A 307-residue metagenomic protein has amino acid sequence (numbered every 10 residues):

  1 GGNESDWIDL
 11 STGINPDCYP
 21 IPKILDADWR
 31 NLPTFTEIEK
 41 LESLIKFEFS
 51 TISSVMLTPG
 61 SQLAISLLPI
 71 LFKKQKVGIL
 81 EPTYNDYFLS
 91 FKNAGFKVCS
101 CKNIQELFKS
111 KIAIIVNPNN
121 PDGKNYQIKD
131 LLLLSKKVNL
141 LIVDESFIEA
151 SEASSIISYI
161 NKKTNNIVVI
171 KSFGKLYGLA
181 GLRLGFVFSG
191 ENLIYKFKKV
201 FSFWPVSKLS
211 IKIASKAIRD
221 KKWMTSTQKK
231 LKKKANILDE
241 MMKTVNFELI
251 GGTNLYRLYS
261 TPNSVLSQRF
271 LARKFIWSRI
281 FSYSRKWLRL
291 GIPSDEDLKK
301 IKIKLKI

Functional and structural regions predicted by a protein language model:
G1-K40, L44: N-terminal "arm"/small-domain region of PLP-dependent enzymes with the aminotransferase-like
I21, E106, N263-F270, E296-I301: Short, conserved charged micro-motifs
K46-L67: Short loop-beta-helix segment that forms the pyridoxal 5′-phosphate
I70-K92, K97: Conserved PLP-anchoring active-site segment centered on the Schiff-base-forming lysine
C99-S154, K162: Active-site phosphate-binding strand-loop segment of PLP-dependent enzymes
K129, Y283-I307: PLP-dependent enzyme catalytic core of the Aspartate aminotransferase-like
N166-M242, F247-L249: PLP-dependent aminotransferase class I/II
M242-K274, I292: Conserved PLP-binding catalytic core of the aspartate aminotransferase-like
